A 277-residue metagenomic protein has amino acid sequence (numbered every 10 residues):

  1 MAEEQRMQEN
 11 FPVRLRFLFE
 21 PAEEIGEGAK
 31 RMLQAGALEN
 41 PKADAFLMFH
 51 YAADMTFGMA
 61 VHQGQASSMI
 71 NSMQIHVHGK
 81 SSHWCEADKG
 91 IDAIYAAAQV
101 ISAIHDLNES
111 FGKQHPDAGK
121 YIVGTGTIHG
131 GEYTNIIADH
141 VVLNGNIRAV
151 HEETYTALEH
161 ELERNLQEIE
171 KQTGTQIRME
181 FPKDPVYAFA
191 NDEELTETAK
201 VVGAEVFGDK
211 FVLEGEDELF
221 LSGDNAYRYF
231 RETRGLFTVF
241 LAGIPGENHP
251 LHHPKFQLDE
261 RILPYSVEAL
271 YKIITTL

Functional and structural regions predicted by a protein language model:
M1: DPxDG-like acidic metal-binding loop motif
E4-T127, E132-I136: Histidine/acidic-residue-rich, glycine-tolerant segments that coordinate divalent metal ions
A98-L277: Metal-dependent amide/peptide-bond hydrolase catalytic core, centered on the "pita-bread" metallohydrolase fold
